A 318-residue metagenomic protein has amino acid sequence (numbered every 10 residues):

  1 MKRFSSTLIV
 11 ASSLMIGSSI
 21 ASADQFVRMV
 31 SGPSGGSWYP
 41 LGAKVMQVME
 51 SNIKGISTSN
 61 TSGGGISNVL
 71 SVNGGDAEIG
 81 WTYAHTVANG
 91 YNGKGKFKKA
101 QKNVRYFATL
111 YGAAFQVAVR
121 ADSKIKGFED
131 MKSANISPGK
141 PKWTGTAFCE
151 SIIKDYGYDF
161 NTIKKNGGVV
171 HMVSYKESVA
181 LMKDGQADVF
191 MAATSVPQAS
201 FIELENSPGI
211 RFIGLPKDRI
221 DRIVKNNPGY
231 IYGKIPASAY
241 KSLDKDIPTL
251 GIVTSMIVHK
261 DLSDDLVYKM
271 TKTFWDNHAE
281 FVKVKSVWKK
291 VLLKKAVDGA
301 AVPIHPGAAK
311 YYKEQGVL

Functional and structural regions predicted by a protein language model:
M1-L8: Bacterial N-terminal signal peptides that target proteins for export
I9-V10, L14: Hydrophobic helical h-region of N-terminal Sec-dependent signal peptides in bacterial secretory/periplasmic proteins
I16-A23: Sec/Tat signal peptide C-region and signal peptidase I cleavage site
D24-N89, K94: N-terminal (or domain-start) structured segment
F26-T58, A113-D184, K294, D298 (+2 more regions): Bilobed "Venus flytrap"/periplasmic-binding protein-like clamshell domains and structurally analogous long
A77-G112, Q198: Acidic, polar ligand-binding/catalytic clefts
A84-T86, G93-K96, S123, Y158-I257 (+1 more regions): Pocket-lining segment of extracytoplasmic ligand-binding domains
A239-K241, K245-L318: Segments of small-molecule ligand-sensing domains
